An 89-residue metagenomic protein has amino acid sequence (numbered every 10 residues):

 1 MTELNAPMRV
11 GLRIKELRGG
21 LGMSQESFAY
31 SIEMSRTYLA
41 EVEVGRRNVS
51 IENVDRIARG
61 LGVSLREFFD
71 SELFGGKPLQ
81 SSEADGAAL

Functional and structural regions predicted by a protein language model:
M1-G20: A short, Lys/Arg-rich alpha-helix, primarily the initiator
L12, E16, Y30, E41 (+1 more regions): DNA-binding alpha-helical recognition surfaces that contact promoter or target DNA
L12, G22-M23, V49-E52: Residue-level signal for the short linker/turn that defines the boundary of a DNA-recognition helix
K15, E26, D55: Residues within the helices of the helix-turn-helix
G19, Y30, R59: Alpha-helical residues within the helix-turn-helix
G22-V44: Short alpha-helical DNA-recognition segment
E33, E52-E67: DNA major-groove recognition helix of helix-turn-helix/homeodomain DNA-binding modules
R59, F69-L89: Short, charged recognition helix plus adjacent turn of helix-turn-helix-like nucleic-acid-binding domains
